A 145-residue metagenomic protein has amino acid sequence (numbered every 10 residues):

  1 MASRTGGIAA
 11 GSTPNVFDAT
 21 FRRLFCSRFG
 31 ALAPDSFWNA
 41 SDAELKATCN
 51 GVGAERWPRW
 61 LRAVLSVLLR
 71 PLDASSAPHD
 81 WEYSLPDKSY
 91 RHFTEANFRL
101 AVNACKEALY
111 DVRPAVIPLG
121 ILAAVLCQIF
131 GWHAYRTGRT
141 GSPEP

Functional and structural regions predicted by a protein language model:
A2-P145: Extended terminal accessory/targeting regions
